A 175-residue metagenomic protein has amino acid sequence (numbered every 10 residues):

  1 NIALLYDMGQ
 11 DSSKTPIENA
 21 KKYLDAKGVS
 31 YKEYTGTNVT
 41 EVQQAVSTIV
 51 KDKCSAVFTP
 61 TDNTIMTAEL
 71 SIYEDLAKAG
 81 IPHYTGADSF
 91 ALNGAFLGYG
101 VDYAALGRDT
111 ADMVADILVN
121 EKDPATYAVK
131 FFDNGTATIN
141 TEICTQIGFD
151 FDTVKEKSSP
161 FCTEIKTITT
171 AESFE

Functional and structural regions predicted by a protein language model:
N1, V101-K122: Hydrophobic alpha-helical segments within soluble ligand-binding/sensing domains
N1-K27, D123, Y127-I143: An alpha-beta-alpha
I2-L5, K32, C54-I65, Y84-G86: Periplasmic-binding protein-like
Y6-P16, E33-V42, N63, A87-S89 (+2 more regions): Hinge/beta->alpha junction and helix N-cap segments in small-molecule ligand-binding domains
E41-K53: Short, well-structured alpha-helical segments in soluble
K53-C54, V114: Short, high-confidence coil segments that cap the C-terminus of an alpha-helix and link into the following beta-strand
A68, I72-F96: Venus flytrap/periplasmic-binding-protein-like
D116-E175: Hinge/cleft segment of the Venus flytrap/periplasmic-binding protein
